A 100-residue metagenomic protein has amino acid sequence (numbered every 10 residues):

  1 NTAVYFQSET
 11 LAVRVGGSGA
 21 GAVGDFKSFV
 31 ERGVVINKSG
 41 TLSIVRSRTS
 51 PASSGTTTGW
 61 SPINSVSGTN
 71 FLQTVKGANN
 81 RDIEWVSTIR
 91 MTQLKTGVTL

Functional and structural regions predicted by a protein language model:
N1, V66, A78-N80: Surface-exposed coil/turn segments at beta-strand junctions on protein surfaces, enriched
N1-V35, E84-T92: Beta-rich globular "head" domains
V34-I36, T58-V66: Short, exposed beta-strand/loop patches in secreted or surface proteins that constitute
N37-G55, R90-L100: Glycine-rich, low-complexity segments
R48-A52, T74-R81: Secondary-structure transition/turn motif
S65-V75: Noncatalytic modules at the cell exterior or secretory-pathway interfaces, chiefly beta-strand-rich lectin/adhesion
N70, E84-V86, T96-L100: Domain-scale recognition of soluble eukaryotic interaction modules
K76-N80, T88-K95: Mixed-charge, glycine-accented linear interaction segment located at domain edges/termini
